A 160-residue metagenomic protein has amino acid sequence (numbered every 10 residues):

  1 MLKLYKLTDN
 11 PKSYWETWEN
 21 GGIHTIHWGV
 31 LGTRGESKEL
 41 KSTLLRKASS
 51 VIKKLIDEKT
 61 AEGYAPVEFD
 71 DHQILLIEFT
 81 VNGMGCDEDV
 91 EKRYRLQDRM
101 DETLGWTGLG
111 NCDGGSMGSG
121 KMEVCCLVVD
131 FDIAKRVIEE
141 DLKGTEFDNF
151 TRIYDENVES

Functional and structural regions predicted by a protein language model:
M1-G22, E58-A61, N82-E102: Short N-terminal "domain-start" leader segments that mark the transition from disordered tails or signal peptides into
M1-L7, G35, L45, A65: Negatively charged, low-complexity tracts enriched in Asp/Glu with abundant Ser/Thr
D9, S13-K38, H72, D98-M117: Short aromatic-glycine-(Arg/Gly/Cys) micro-motifs in beta-strand/loop hairpins
T33-K47, M122-L127: A short, exposed loop/beta-hairpin motif centered on an aromatic-Gly-Thr core
T43-T60, K135-L142: A short, charged, amphipathic alpha-helix used as a generic interaction element across diverse proteins
A65-P66, G144-S160: Conserved short beta-strand edge segments in small beta-sheet-based binding/regulatory domains
H72-M84, G114-C125: Short glycine-rich, basic-tinged beta-strand/loop micro-motifs
T107-V137: Short, intrinsically disordered low-complexity segments
